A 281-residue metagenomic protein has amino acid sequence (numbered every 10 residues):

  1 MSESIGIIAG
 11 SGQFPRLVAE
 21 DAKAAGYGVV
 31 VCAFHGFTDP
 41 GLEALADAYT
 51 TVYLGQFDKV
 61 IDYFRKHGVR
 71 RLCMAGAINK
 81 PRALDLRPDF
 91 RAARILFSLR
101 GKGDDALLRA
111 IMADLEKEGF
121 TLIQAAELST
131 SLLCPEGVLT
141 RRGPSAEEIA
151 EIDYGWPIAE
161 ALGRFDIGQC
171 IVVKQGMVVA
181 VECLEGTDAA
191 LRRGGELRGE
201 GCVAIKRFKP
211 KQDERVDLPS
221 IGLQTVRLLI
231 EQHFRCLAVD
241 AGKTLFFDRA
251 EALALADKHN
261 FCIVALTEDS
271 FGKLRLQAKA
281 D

Functional and structural regions predicted by a protein language model:
M1-F34: N-terminal basic/disordered segments at the start of proteins
M1-S4, A25-G28, A46, H67-R70 (+6 more regions): Short coil/turn connectors at secondary-structure junctions
I7-A9, V31-C32, L72-A75, D104 (+6 more regions): General beta-strand structural signal in soluble alpha/beta enzymes
S11, A77-K80, M177, K209-P210: Short glycine-rich anion-binding loops that position phosphate/pyrophosphate groups of nucleotides and phosphorylated
A22, D105, L122-I230: Conserved mixed alpha/beta catalytic, RNA-binding, or beta-rich assembly cores of soluble enzyme, regulatory
F34-H67, L86-L96, A189-D281: Feature captures the catalytic cores and cofactor-binding loops of soluble hydro-lyases/lyases that act on carboxylate
H35-F37, A77-K80, L128: Short glycine-enriched loops at secondary-structure junctions
R87-R141: Hydrophobic alpha-helical segments and helix pairs
